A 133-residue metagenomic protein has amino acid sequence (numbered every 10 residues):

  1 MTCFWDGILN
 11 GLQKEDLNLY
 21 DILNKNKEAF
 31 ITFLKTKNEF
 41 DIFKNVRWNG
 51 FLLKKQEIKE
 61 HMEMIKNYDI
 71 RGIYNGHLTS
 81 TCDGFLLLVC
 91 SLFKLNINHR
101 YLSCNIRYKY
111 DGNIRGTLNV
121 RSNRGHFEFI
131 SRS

Functional and structural regions predicted by a protein language model:
N10-K109: Papain-like cysteine protease catalytic cores
K109-T117: Eukaryote-specific, cytoplasm-facing alpha-helical/coiled-coil scaffolding segments in long proteins
T117-S133: A recognition module on extended beta-rich or small alphabeta surfaces enriched in W/G with H and D/E
